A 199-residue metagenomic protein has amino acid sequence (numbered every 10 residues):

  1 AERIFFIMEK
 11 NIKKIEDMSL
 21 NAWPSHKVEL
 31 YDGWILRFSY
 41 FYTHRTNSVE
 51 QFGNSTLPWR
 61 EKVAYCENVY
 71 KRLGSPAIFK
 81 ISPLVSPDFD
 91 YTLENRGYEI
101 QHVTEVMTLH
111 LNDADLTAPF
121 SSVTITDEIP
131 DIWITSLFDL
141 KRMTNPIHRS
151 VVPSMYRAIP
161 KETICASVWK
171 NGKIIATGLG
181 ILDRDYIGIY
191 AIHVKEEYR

Functional and structural regions predicted by a protein language model:
A1-D17, R45, E50-Q51, T104 (+3 more regions): Short amphipathic alpha-helix that is part of the acyltransferase structural core
A1-R72, V85, D90, P146-R149 (+1 more regions): N-terminal charged segments
E2-I4, L57-D131: Acyl-donor-binding surface of acyltransferase catalytic domains
K27-Y31, Y91-R96, E162-G178, L182: Conserved beta-hairpin
W34, V123, T163: Short, conserved active-site loop motifs that form the nucleotide-linked donor/cofactor pocket
E50-T56, I192-R199: A short, internal acetyl-CoA/4′-phosphopantetheine-binding micro-motif in the GNAT/acyltransferase core
P76, T163-C165, I187: Structural motif
I181-I192, R199: Acidic/His-leaning functional-site neighborhoods
